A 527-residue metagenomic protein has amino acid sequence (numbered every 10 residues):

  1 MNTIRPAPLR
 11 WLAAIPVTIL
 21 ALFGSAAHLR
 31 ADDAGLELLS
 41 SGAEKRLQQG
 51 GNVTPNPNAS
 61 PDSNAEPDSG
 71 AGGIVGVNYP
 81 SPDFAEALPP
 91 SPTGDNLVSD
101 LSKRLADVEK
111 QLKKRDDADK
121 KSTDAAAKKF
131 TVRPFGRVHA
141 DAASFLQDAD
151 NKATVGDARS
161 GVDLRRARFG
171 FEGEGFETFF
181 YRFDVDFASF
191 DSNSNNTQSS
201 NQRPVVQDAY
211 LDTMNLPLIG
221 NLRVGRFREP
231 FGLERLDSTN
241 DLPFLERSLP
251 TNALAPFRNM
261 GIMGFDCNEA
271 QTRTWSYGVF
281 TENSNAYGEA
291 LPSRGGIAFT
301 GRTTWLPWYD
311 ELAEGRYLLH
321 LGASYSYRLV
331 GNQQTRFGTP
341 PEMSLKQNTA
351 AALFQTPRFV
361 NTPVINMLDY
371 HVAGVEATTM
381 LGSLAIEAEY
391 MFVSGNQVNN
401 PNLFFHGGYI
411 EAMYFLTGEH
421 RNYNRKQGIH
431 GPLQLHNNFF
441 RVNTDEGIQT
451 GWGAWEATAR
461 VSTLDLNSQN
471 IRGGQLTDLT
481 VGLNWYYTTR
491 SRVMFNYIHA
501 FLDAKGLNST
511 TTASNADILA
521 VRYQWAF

Functional and structural regions predicted by a protein language model:
M1-R10: N-terminal secretory signal peptides that target proteins for export/translocation
A13-G24: Bacterial N-terminal signal peptides
H28-A153, Q198, H420-N443, F527: N-terminal periplasmic/intermembrane-space "pro-region" immediately following the signal or transit peptide
D32-S40, K45-N58, D62-N64, D68-D95 (+6 more regions): Glycine/serine-rich loop-strand microenvironments at binding/catalytic pocket rims
G35, L146, V155-G156, S194 (+5 more regions): Outer-membrane beta-barrel pore domains
S40, S102-A106, D116-D117, R137-H139 (+10 more regions): A general secondary-structure boundary signal
K120-N332, F405-Q449, A454-Q469, G474: Outer membrane beta-barrel
